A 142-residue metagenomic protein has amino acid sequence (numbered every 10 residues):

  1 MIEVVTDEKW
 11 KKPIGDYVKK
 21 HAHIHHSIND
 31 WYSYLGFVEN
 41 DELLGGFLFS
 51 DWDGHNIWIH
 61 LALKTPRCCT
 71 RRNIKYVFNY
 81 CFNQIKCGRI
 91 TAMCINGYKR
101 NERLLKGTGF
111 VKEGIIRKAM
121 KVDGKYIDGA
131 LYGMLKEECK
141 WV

Functional and structural regions predicted by a protein language model:
M1-I24: Short amphipathic alpha-helix that is part of the acyltransferase structural core
W31-G45: Conserved beta-hairpin
D41-F47, I57, I127: Glycine-rich phosphate/pyrophosphate-binding loop shared by adenosine-nucleotide-utilizing enzymes
G54-P66, M93: Conserved acetyl-CoA binding element of GNAT-fold acetyltransferases
C69-Y80, K99-G107: Conserved acetyl-CoA-binding loop-helix of GNAT-fold acetyltransferases
N83-C94: Conserved GNAT acetyl-CoA-binding A-motif
A92-E102, A119: Conserved beta-strand-loop-alpha-helix junction that forms the acyl-donor binding cleft
V111-Y126: Conserved catalytic-core motifs of GNAT/GCN5-like acyltransferases
